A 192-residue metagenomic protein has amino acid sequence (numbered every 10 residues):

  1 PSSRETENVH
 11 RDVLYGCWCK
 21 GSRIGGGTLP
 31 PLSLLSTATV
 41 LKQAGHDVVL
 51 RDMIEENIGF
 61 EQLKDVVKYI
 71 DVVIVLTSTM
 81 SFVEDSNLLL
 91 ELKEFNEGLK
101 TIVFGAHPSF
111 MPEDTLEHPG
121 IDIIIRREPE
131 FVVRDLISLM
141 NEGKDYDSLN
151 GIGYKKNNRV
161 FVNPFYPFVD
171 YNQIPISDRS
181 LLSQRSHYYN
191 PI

Functional and structural regions predicted by a protein language model:
P1-G26: Short glycine-rich His-centered loop
Y15, F165-Y166, S177-R179: Generic beta-structure capping elements
W18, Y154, Y171, Y188-Y189: A residue-identity detector for tryptophan
C19-L41: Short catalytic helix/loop segments, enriched in acidic residues and glycine and frequently bearing histidine
R23-G25, L149, P191: Short, P/G- and charge-enriched loop/turn segments at secondary-structure junctions
L29, N172-I192: Radical SAM [4Fe-4S] cluster-binding motif and immediate context
S33, T37-P167, Y171: Glycine-rich beta-alpha loop elements in corrinoid/cobalamin-binding modules across cobalamin-dependent enzymes
